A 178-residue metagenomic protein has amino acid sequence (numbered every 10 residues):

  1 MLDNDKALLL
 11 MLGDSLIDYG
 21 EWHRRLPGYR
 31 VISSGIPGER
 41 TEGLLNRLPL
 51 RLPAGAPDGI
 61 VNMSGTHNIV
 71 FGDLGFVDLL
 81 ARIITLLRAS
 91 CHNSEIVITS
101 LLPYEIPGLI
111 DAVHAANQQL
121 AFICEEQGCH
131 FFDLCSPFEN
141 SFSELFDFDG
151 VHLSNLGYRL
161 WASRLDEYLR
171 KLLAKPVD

Functional and structural regions predicted by a protein language model:
M1-R82, E105-H114, Q118: Conserved SGNH/GDSL esterase-like catalytic core that processes O-acyl groups on lipids and polysaccharides
R30-I32, E95, G128-H130: Conserved beta-strand segments of alpha/beta enzyme cores
S34, T99, L134-P137: Conserved beta-strand termini and adjacent loop/short-helix elements that scaffold enzyme active sites in alpha/beta
L52, I84-R88, A121, L173: N-terminal cationic-hydrophobic initiation segments that often serve targeting/anchoring roles
V61-G65, I84-A89, N93-I98: Conserved, well-ordered alpha-helix/loop/beta-strand core segments that scaffold catalytic motifs
G65, L101-P103, P137: Active-site beta-loop-alpha junctions enriched in small/polar residues
V77, I84-L86, V97, N117-Q119 (+1 more regions): Preference for well-ordered, secondary-structure-rich cores of eukaryotic proteins
E105-D178: Catalytic His-Asp segment of secreted/periplasmic serine-dependent ester chemistry enzymes
